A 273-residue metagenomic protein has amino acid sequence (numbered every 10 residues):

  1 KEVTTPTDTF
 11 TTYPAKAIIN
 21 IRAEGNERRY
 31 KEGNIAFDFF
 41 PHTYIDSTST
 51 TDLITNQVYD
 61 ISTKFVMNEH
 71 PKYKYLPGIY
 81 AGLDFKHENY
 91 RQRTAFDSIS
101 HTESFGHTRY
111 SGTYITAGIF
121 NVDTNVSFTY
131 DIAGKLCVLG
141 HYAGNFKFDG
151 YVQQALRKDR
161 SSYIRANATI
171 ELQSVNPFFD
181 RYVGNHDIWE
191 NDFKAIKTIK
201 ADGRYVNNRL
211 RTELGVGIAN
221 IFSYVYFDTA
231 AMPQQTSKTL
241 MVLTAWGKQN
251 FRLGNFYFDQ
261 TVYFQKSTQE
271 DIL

Functional and structural regions predicted by a protein language model:
V3-A36, F40-L273: Exposed, low-structure sequence patches enriched in small/polar residues
